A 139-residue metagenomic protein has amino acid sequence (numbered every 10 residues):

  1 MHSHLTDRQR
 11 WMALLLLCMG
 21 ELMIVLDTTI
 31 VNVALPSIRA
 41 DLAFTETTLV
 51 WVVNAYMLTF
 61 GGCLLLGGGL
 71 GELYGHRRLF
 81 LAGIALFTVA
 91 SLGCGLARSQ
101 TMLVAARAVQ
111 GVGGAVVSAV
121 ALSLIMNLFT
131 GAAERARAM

Functional and structural regions predicted by a protein language model:
M1-M139: Transmembrane-helix bundle of Major Facilitator Superfamily
